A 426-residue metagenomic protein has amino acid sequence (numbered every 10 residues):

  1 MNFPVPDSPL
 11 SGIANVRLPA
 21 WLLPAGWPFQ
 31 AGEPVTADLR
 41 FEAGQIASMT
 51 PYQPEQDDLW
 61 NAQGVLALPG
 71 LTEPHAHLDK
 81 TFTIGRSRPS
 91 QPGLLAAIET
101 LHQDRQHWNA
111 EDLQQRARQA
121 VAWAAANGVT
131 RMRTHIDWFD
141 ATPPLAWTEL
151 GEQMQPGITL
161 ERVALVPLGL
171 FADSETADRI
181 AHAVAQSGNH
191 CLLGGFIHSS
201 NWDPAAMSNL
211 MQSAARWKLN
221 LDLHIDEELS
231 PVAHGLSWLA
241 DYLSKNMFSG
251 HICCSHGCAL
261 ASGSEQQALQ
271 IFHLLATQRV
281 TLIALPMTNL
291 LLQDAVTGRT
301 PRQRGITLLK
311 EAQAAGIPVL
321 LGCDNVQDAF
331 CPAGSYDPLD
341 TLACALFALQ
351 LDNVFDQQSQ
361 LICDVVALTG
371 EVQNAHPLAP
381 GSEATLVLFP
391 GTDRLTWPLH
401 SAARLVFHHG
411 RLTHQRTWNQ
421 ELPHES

Functional and structural regions predicted by a protein language model:
M1-P54, D393-R394: N-terminal metal-binding scaffold of metallo-dependent hydrolase/deaminase domains
N2-N15, Y52-P92: Replace "His-x-His-based motif
G44, G64, H75, G128 (+7 more regions): Divalent metal-coordination and catalytic microenvironments
I84-H135, A141-Q155, R179-A185: Alpha-helical scaffold segments that flank or form the walls of functional sites
T130-R131, C191, P318: Short acidic/polar active-site loop segments enriched in Thr and Asp
E161, L165-D173, Q186-R304: Active-site core of metal-dependent hydrolases
D241-I252, Q303-F389: His/Asp/Glu-enriched, well-ordered alpha-helical/loop segment that forms or immediately abuts the divalent-metal
L361, P377-S426: C-terminal cap of metal-dependent C-N hydrolases
